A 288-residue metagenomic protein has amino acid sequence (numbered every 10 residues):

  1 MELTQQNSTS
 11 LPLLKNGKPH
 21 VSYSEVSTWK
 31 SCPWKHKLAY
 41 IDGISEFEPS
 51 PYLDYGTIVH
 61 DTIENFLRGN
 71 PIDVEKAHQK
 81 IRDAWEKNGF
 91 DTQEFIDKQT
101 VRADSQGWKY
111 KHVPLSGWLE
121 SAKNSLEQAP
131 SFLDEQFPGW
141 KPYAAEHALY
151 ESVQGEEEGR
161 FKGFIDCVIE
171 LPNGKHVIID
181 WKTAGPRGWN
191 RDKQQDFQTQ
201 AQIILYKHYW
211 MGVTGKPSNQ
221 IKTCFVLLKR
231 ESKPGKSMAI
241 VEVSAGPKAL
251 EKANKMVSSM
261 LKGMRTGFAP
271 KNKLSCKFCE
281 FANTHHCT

Functional and structural regions predicted by a protein language model:
M1-P12, K277-F278: Accessory/regulatory regions of helicases
N16-K18, P33-E46, I178, A184-G188 (+1 more regions): Short amphipathic alpha-helical segments and their helix-coil junctions
V26-P71, A144-H147, F278: Nuclease catalytic cores
E46, P186-N190, P234-I240: Short small-residue beta-strand/loop micro-motif enriched in glycine and branched aliphatics
P51, Y55, W118-A122, Q198-Q202 (+1 more regions): Hydrophobic (often cysteine-bearing) scaffold residues that line and stabilize catalytic clefts of nucleotide/cofactor
D61-A148: A non-catalytic, helix-rich entry segment at domain boundaries
Y143-I203, W210-M211, A253-M256: Non-catalytic protein-protein interaction segments used by genome-maintenance enzymes to assemble and couple activities
K207-T288: Metal-dependent nuclease catalytic regions and adjoining charged, substrate-binding loops involved in nucleic-acid end
